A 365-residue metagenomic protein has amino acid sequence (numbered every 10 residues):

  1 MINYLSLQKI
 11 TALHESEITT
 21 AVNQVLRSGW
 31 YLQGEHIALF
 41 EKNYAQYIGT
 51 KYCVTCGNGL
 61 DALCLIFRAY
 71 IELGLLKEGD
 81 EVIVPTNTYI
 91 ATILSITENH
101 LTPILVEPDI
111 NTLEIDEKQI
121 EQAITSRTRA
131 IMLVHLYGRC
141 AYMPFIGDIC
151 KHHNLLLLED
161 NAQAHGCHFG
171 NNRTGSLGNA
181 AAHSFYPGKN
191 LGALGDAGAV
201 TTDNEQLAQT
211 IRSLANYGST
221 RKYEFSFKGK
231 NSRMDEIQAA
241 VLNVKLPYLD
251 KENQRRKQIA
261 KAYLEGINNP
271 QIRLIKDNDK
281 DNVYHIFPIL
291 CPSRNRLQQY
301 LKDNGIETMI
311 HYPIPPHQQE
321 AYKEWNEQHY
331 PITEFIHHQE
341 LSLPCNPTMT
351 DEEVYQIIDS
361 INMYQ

Functional and structural regions predicted by a protein language model:
M1-W30, N304, P344: N-terminal "arm"/small-domain region of PLP-dependent enzymes with the aminotransferase-like
Q8, T20, I37-K42, Y47-V54 (+7 more regions): PLP-dependent aminotransferase class I/II
W30, E35-E81, S95-N99, L105-E107 (+1 more regions): Phosphate-binding glycine-rich loop
V54, I83, I104, L157-L158 (+3 more regions): Structural detector of well-ordered beta-strand residues that form the stable sheet scaffold of enzyme domains
I71-L136, C140-E159: PLP-dependent aminotransferase-like
P108-T112, Q163, P313-P316: Short, acidic/turn-prone active-site loops that include or flank metal/cofactor- and phosphate-binding residues
E159-L194, R221-S226: Conserved active-site segment immediately N-terminal to the catalytic lysine that forms the internal aldimine
S176-R212, E236-A239: Active-site PLP attachment segment
